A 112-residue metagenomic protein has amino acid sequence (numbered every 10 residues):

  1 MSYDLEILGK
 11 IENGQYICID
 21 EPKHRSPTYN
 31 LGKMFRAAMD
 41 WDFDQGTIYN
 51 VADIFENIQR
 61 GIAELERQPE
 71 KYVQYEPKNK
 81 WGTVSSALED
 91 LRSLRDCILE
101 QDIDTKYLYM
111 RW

Functional and structural regions predicted by a protein language model:
M1-W112: Acidic (Asp/Glu-rich) sequence patches and key acidic residues that form negatively charged surfaces used
